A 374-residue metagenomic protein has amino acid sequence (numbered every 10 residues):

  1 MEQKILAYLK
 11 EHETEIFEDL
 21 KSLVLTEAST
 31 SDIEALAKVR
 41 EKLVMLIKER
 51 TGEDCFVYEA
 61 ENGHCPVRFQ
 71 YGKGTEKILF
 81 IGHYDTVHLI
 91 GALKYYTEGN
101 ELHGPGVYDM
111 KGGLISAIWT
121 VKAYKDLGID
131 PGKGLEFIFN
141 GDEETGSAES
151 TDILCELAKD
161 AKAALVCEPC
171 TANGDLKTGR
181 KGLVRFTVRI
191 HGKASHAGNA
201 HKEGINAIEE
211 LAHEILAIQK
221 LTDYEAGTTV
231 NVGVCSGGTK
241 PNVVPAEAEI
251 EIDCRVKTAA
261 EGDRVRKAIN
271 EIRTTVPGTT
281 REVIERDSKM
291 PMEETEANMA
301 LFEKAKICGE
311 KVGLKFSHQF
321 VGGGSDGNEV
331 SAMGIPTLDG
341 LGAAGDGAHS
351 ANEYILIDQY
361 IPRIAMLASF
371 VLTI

Functional and structural regions predicted by a protein language model:
M1-K4, E11, A28, P169-C170 (+2 more regions): Metal-dependent amide/peptide-bond hydrolase catalytic core, centered on the "pita-bread" metallohydrolase fold
E2-P105, D126, P131, G309 (+1 more regions): Acidic/His- and Gly-rich active-site-bordering loop/insert found across diverse amide/peptide-bond hydrolases
L79, E136-I138, E282: A structural signal for isolated positions on well-ordered beta-strands in alpha/beta enzyme cores
L79, L102, K162-V166, T187 (+1 more regions): Short glycine-aspartate micro-motif
I81-G82, I138-N140, L165-E168, R189-H191 (+1 more regions): Short beta-strand segments
E98, T120-E136, I218-G227, I374: Phosphate-handling active-site elements
E101-I115, H196: Glycine/serine-rich anion-binding loops at beta->alpha junctions that coordinate negatively charged ligand groups
K111, I115-K181: Acidic/histidine-rich catalytic neighborhood of metal-dependent amide-processing enzymes
